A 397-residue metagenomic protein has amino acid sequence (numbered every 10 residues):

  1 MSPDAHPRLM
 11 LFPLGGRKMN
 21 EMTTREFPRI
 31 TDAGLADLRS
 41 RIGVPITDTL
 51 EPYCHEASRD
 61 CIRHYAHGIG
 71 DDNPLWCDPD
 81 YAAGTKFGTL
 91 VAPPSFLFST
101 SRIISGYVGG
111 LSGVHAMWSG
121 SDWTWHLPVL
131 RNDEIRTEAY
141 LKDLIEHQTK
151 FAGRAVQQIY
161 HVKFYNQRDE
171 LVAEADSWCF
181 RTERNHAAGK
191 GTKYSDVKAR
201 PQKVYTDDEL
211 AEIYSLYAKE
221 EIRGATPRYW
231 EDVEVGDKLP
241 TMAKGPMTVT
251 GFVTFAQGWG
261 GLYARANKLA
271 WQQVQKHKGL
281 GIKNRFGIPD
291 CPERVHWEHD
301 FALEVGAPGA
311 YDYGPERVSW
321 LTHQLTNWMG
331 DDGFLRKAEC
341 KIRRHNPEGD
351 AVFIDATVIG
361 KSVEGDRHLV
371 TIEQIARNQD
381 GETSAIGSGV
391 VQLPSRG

Functional and structural regions predicted by a protein language model:
A5-P7: Short hydrophobic alpha-helical segments enriched in small aliphatic residues
K18-R41, G120, W125-W230, E234-V235 (+3 more regions): HotDog/MaoC-like acyl-thioester-processing domains
N20-G120, H186-D332, R396: Hot-dog-fold acyl-thioester-processing enzymes
E339: Active-site proximal loops enriched in glycine and acidic residues that flank catalytic Cys/His/Asp and coordinate
I342: C-terminal active-site-capping segments
